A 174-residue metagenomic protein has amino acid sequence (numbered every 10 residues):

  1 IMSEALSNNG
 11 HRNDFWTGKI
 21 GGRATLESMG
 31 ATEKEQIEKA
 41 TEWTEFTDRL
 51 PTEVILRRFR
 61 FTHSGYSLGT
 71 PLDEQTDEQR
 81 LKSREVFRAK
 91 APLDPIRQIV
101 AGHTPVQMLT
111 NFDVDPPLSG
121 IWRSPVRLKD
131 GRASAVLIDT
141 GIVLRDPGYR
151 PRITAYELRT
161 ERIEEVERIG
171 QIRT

Functional and structural regions predicted by a protein language model:
I1, V143-L144, R173: A short acidic, often aromatic-flanked loop/helix-cap motif at beta-alpha or helix-coil junctions that lines enzyme
I1-T17: Core catalytic region of metal-dependent phosphoesterases/phosphodiesterases, especially metallo-beta-lactamase-like
F15-L137, G141-P147, P151: Acidic, His/Gly-enriched loop-helix segments that form or flank divalent-metal centers in metallo-dependent hydrolases
L56-R57, E157-R162: Short acidic-glycine loop/turn motifs at beta-strand connectors
T140, T160, E167: Active-site proximal loops enriched in glycine and acidic residues that flank catalytic Cys/His/Asp and coordinate
I153-A155, E164-V166: C-terminal regions of proteins
R168-T174: Short, solvent-exposed aromatic-acidic interface loops
